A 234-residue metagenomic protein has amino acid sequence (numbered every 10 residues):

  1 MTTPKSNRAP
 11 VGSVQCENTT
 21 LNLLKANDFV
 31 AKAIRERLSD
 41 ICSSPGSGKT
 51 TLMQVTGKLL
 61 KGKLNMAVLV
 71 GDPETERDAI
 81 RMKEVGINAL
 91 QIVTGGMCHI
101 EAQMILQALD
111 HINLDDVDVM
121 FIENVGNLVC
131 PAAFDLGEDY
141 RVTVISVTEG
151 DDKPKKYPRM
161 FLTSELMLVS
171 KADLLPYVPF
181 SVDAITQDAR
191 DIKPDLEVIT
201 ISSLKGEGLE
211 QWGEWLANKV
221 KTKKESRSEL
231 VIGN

Functional and structural regions predicted by a protein language model:
T2-P4: Interdomain "pre-motor" coupling segment immediately N-terminal to P-loop NTPase/helicase cores
S6-C42, S47, T51, T56-D139 (+2 more regions): Nucleotide-state-sensitive switch-loop elements of NTP-binding domains
D72, S170, S202: Active-site glycine-centered loops adjacent to acidic/histidine catalytic or metal-binding residues that shape
V93, I145, S202: Residues at the C-termini of beta-strands that transition into short coil/loop
P131-E138, I145-L196: Conserved C-terminal guanine-recognition region of P-loop GTPase G domains, centered on the G4
L174-E229: Canonical P-loop GTPase G-domain recognition
